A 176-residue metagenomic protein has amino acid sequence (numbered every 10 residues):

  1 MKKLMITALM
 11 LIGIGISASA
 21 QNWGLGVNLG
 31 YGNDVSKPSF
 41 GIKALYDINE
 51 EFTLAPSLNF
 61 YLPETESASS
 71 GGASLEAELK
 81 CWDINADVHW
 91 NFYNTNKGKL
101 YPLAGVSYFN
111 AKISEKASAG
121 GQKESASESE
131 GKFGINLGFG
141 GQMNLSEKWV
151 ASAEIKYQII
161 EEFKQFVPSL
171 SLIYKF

Functional and structural regions predicted by a protein language model:
M1-N22: Cleavable N-terminal export/targeting peptides
G24-V27, G32-D34, V106-E130: Outer-membrane pore/translocation modules
L25-L29, I42, P56, A86 (+4 more regions): Membrane-embedded beta-strand positions of outer-membrane beta-barrel proteins
N28-F40, Q158-P168: Solvent-exposed loop/turn segments connecting transmembrane beta-strands in outer-membrane beta-barrel proteins
N28-L29, S70-E76, G121-S127, K156-Q158: Extracellular loop and loop/strand-boundary signature of outer-membrane beta-barrel proteins
D34-S36, E76-D83, S127-G134, E162-K164: Short sequence motifs at beta-strands and strand-loop junctions characteristic of Gram-negative outer-membrane
L45-G120, M143-E147, S171-F176: Gram-negative (and chloroplast) outer-membrane scaffold detector with strong preference for beta-barrel transmembrane
F133-A153: Short cationic/low-complexity microdomains
